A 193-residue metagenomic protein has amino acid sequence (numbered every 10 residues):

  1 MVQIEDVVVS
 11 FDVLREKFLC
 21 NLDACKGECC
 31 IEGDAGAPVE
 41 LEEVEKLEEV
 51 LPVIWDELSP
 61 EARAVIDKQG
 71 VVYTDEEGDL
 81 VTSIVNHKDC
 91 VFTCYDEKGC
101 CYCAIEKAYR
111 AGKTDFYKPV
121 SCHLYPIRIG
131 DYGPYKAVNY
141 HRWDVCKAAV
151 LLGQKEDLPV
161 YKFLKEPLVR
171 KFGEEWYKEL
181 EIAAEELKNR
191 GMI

Functional and structural regions predicted by a protein language model:
M1-I193: Short loop/turn segments that flank or connect secondary-structure elements
